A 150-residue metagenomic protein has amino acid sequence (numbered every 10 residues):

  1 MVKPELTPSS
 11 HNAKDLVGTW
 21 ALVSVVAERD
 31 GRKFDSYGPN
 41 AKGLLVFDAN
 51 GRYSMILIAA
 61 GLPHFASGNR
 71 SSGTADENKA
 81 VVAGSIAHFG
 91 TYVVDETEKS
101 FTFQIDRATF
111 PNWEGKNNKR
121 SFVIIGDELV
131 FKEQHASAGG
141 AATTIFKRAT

Functional and structural regions predicted by a protein language model:
M1-T150: Lipid interaction determinants
